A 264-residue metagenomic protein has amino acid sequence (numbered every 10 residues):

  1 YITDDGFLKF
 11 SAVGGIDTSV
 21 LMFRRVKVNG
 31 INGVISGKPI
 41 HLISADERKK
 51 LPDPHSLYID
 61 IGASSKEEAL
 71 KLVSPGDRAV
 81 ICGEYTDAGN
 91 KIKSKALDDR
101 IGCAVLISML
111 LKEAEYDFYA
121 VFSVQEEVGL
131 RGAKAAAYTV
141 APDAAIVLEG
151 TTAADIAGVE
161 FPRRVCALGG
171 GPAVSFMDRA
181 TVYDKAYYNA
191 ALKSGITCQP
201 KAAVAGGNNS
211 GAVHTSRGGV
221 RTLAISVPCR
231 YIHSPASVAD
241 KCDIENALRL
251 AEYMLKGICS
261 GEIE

Functional and structural regions predicted by a protein language model:
Y1-E264: N-terminal hydrophobic/helix-forming segments and targeting peptides
